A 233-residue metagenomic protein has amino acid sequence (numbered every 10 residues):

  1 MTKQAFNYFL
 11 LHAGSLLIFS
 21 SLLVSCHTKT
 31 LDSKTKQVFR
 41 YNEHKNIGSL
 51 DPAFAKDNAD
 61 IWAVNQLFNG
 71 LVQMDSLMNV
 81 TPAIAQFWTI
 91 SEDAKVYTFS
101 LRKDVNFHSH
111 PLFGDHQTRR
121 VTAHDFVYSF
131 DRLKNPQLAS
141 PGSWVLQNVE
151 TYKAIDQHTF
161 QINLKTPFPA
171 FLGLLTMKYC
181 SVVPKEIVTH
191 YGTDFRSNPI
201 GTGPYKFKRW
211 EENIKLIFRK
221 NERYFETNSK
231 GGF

Functional and structural regions predicted by a protein language model:
T2-A13: Bacterial N-terminal signal peptides that target proteins for export
L23-S25: C-terminal motif of bacterial Sec signal peptides marking the signal peptidase cleavage site
H27-T30: Bacterial signal peptide processing site
T35-G48, Q86, V96-S100, F126-S129 (+3 more regions): Short, well-ordered beta-strand elements
N42-E92, Y128-D131, L138, I200: N-terminal lobe/hinge region of extracytoplasmic solute-binding protein
Q86-P136, Q161: Aromatic- and charge-enriched surface segment that lines or borders ligand/interaction sites
L138-E186, P204-E211: Surface-exposed binding/hinge segments that line and control ligand-binding clefts or catalytic entry sites
T193-R196, R223-F233: Ligand-site clamp/hinge motif
